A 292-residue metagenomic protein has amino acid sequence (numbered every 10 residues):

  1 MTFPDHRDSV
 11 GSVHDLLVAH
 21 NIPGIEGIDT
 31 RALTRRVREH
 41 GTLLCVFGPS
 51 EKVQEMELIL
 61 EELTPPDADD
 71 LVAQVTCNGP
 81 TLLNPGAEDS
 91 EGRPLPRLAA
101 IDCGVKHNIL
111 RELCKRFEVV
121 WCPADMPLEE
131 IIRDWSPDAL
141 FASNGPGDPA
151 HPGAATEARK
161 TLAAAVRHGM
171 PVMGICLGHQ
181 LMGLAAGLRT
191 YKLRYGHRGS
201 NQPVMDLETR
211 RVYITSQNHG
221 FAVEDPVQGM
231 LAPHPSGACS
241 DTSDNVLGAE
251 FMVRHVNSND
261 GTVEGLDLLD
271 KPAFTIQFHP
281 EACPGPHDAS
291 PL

Functional and structural regions predicted by a protein language model:
M1-L98, C103-F117, D125-S136, P152-H168 (+2 more regions): Amide-donor transfer/coupling interface in amidating biosynthetic enzymes
I101, C122, I175: The conserved SAM/SAH-binding core of class I Rossmann-like methyltransferase domains, concentrating on the hydrophobic
A139-S143: Structural motif
N144-D148, G178: Short glycine-rich anion-binding loops that position phosphate/pyrophosphate groups of nucleotides and phosphorylated
G174, G178, G183: Gly/Ala-rich beta-loop-alpha elbow adjacent to hydrolase catalytic centers
